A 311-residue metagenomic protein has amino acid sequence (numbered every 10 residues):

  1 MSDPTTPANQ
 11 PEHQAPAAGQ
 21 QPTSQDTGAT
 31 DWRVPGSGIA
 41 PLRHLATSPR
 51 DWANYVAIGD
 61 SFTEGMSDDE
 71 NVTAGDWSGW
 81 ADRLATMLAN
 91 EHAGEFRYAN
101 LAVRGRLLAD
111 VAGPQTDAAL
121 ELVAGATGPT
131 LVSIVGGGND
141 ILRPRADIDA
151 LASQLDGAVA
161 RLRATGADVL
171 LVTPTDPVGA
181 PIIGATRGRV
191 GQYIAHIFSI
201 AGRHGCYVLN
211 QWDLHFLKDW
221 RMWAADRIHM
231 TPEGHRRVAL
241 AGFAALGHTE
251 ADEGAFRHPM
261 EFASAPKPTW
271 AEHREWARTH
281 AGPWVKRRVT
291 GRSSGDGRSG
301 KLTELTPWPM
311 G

Functional and structural regions predicted by a protein language model:
S2, A102-R106, G136-I141: Cell-envelope and extracellular/periplasmic
S2-P35, D51, R203, D226-H229 (+1 more regions): Conserved catalytic region of serine esterases and O-acyltransferases that act on ester linkages in lipids
D3-R104, D117-G128: Serine-esterase "nucleophile elbow" of acetyl-processing enzymes
N54, T130-S133, D168: Structural motif
E64-D68, D110-A150, P177: Oxyanion-hole/transition-state-stabilizing segment in secreted/luminal serine hydrolases and related acyltransferases
A150-A164, Q192-S199: Alpha-helical scaffolding segments of alpha/beta enzyme cores, especially the outer helices of TIM-barrel or partial
A164-D168, C206: A short helix->loop->beta-strand "cap" motif at the edges of active sites that frequently abuts
G179-W212, P232-H235: Substrate-gating cap/lid alpha-helix
